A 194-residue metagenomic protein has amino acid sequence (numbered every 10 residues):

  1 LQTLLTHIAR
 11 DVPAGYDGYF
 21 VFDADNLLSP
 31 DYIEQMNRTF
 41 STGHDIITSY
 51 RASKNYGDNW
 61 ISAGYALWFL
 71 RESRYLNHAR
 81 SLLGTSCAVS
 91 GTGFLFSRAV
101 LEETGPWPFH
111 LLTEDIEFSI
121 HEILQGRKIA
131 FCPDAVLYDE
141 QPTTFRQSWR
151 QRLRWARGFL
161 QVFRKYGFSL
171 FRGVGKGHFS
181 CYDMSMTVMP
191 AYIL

Functional and structural regions predicted by a protein language model:
Q2-V12, E34-L112, W149, L153 (+2 more regions): Long helical/loop segments within the catalytic core of UDP-sugar-dependent glycosyltransferases, especially the large
G15, F22-T39: Acidic donor-binding/catalytic loop of UDP-sugar-dependent glycosyltransferases, especially processive GT2
D23-L27, H110, E122: The conserved acidic donor/metal-binding loop of glycosyltransferases
N26-L28, A52-N55, E117, V136: A short, conserved beta-strand element in the Rossmann-like catalytic core that flanks the donor/metal-binding loop
D31, W68, A99, E117 (+1 more regions): Active-site phosphate/pyrophosphate-handling residues
L83-G84, T143-L194: Basic/Trp-rich segment in TM-proximal cytosolic loops or flexible interdomain/linker regions
L112-F118: Acidic donor-binding loop at a coil-to-helix junction in glycosyltransferase catalytic cores that engages
S119-Y138: Catalytic donor-sugar/metal-binding loop of nucleotide-sugar-dependent glycosyltransferases
